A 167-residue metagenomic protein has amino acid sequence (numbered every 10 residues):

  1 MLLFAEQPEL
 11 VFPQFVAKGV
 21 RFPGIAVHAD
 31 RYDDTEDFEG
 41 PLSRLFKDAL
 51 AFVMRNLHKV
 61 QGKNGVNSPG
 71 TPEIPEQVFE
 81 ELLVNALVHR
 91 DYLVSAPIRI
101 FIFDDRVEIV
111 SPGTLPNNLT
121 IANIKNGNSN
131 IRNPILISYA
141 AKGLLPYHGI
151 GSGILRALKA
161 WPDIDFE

Functional and structural regions predicted by a protein language model:
M1-A96, I102-V107, G113-N130, L144 (+3 more regions): Active-site helix-to-loop segments that bind/position phosphate- or nucleotide-bearing substrates and donors across
P134-I135: Active-site "cap" helix and flanking loop/linker of ATP-utilizing ligase/carboxylase catalytic domains
A157: Short amphipathic alpha-helical "interface-anchor" segments enriched in bulky aromatics
